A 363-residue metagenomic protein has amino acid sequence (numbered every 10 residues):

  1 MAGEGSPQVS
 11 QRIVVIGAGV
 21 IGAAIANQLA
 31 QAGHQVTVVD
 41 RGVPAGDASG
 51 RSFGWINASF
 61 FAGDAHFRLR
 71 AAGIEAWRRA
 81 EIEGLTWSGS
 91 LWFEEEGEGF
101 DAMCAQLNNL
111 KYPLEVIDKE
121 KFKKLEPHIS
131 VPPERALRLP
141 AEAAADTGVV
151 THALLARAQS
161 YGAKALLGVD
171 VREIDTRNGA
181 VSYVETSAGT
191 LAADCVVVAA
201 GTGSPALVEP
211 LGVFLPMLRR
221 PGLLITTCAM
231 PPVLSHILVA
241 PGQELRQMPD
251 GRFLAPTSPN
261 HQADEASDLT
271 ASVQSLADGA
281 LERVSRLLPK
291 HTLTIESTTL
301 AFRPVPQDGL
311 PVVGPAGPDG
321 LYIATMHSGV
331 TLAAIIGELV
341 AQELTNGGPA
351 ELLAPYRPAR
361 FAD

Functional and structural regions predicted by a protein language model:
R12-T37: N-terminal Rossmann-like FAD-binding beta1-loop-alpha1 element of flavoenzymes
Q31-G50: Glycine-rich FAD pyrophosphate-binding loop
F53-L125, P133, G242-E244, L281-R283: Dinucleotide-binding Rossmann-like beta1-alpha1 core, especially the glycine-rich loop that anchors the ADP
F93-Y161, L166-L167, E173-A180: Flavin (FAD/FMN) cofactor-binding and adjacent substrate-gating region of FAD-dependent oxidoreductase domains
T147, L288, T292-D363: C-terminal catalytic lobe of FAD-dependent flavoproteins
T190-L234: Central helical "cap/lid" subdomain
P231-D319: Active-site lid/adjacent beta-loop-alpha segment flanking the redox-cofactor pocket in flavoenzymes
